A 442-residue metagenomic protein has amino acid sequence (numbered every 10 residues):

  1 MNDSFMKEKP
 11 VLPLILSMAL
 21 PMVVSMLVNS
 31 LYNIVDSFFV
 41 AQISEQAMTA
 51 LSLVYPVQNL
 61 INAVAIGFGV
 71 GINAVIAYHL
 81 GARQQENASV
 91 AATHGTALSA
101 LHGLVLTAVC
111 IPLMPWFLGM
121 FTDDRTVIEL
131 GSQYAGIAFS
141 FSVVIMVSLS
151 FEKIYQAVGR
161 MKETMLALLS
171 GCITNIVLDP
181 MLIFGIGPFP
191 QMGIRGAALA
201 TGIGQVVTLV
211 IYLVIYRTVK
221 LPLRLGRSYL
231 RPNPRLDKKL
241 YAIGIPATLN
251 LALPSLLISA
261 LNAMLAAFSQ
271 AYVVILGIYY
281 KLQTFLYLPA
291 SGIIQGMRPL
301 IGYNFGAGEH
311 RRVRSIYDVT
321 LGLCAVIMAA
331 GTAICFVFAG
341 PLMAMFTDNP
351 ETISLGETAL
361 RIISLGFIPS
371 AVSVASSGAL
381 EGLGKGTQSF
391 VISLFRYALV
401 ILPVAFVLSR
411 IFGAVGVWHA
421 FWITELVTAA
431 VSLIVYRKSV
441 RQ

Functional and structural regions predicted by a protein language model:
M1-A19, I76-V143, F189-I245, I301-G366 (+1 more regions): Short alpha-helical transmembrane segments in multi-pass integral membrane proteins
M6-F38, Q42-I43, N59-G71, V75 (+7 more regions): N-terminal transmembrane alpha-helices
S17-D36, I137, G171, G204-T208 (+4 more regions): Transmembrane helical elements of multi-pass membrane transporters/channels
M26-S30, A63, G103, T107 (+13 more regions): Residue-level hotspots within the lipid-embedded alpha helices of multi-pass solute transporters
L27, L31-T49, L118-R125, M181-M192 (+4 more regions): Helix-terminus/linker motif at the lipid-water interface of multi-pass membrane proteins
M48-A108, P112, I145-G159, E163-T164 (+4 more regions): Small-residue-rich hydrophobic transmembrane alpha-helices
L60-A63, T107, N175-P180, L209-L213 (+4 more regions): Hydrophobic transmembrane alpha-helices of multi-pass small-molecule transporters
G69, N73, A138-Q156, T164-C172 (+5 more regions): Short runs within selected transmembrane alpha-helices of multi-pass transporters and secretion channels
